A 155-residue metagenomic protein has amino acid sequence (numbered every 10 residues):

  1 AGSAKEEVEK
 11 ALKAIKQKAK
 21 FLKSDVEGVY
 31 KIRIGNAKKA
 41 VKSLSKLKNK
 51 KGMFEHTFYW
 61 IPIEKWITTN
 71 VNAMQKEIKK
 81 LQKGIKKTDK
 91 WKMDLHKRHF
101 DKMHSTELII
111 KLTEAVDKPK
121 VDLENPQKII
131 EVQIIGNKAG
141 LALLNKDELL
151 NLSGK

Functional and structural regions predicted by a protein language model:
A1-K155: SAM-dependent transferase fold signal centered on methyltransferase-like domains, encompassing both Class I
